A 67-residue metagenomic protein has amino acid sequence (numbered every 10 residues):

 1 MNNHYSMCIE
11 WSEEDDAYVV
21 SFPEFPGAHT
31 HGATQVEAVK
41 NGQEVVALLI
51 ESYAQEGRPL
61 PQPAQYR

Functional and structural regions predicted by a protein language model:
M1-S6, K40-R67: Short, charged, surface-exposed hinge/linker loops at domain edges that act as mobile lids or interdomain connectors
Y5, E24-G27: Short amphipathic alpha-helical segments
E10-E24: Short aromatic-glycine-(Arg/Gly/Cys) micro-motifs in beta-strand/loop hairpins
D16, G27, R58-P59: Intrinsically disordered, low-complexity segments enriched in glycine/proline and serine/threonine
A17-V19, T30, K40: Short acidic, gly/pro-rich beta-turn/loop elements at beta-sheet edges and active-site/ligand-binding grooves
P26-E37: A short, exposed loop/beta-hairpin motif centered on an aromatic-Gly-Thr core
